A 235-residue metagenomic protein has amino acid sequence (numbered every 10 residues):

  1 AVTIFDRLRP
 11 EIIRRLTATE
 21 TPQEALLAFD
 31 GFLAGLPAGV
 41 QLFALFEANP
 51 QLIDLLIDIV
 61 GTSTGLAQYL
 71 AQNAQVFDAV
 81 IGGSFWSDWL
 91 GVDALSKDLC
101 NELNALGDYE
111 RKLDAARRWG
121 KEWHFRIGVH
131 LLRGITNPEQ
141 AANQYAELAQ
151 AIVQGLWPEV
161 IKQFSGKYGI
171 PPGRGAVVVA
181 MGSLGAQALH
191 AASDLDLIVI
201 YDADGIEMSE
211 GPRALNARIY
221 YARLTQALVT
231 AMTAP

Functional and structural regions predicted by a protein language model:
A1-P235: Non-catalytic regulatory/linker segments of enzymes
